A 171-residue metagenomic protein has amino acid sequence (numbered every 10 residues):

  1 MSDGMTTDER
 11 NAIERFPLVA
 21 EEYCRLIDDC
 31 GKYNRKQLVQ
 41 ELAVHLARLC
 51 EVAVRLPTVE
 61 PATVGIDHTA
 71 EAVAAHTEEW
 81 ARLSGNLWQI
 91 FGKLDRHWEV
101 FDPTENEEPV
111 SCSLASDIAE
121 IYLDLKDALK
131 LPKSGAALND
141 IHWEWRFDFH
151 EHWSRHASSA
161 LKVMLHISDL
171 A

Functional and structural regions predicted by a protein language model:
S2-T7, R15-A74: N-terminal interaction modules that seed assembly of large macromolecular complexes
G4, P109-C112, D117-A171: Acidic, proline/glycine-rich low-complexity IDRs
G4-N11, C30-E41, H68-L83, N106-D117 (+2 more regions): Non-transmembrane, amphipathic alpha-helical segments
N11, R15-R25, E41-V52, R82 (+8 more regions): Charged, amphipathic alpha-helical oligomerization/scaffolding segments
T58-L129: Long amphipathic alpha-helical segments
